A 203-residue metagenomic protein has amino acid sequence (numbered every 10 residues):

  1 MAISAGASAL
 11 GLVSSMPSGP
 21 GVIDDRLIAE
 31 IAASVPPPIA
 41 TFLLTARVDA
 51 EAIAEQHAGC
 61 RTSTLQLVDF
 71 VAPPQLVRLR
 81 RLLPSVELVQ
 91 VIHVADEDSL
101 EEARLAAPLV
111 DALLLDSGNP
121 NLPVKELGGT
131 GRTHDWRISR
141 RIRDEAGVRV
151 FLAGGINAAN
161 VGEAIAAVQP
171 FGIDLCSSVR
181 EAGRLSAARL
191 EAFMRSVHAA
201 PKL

Functional and structural regions predicted by a protein language model:
M1-G172, S177-L203: Conserved N-terminal beta1-alpha1 strand-loop-helix module at the mouth
